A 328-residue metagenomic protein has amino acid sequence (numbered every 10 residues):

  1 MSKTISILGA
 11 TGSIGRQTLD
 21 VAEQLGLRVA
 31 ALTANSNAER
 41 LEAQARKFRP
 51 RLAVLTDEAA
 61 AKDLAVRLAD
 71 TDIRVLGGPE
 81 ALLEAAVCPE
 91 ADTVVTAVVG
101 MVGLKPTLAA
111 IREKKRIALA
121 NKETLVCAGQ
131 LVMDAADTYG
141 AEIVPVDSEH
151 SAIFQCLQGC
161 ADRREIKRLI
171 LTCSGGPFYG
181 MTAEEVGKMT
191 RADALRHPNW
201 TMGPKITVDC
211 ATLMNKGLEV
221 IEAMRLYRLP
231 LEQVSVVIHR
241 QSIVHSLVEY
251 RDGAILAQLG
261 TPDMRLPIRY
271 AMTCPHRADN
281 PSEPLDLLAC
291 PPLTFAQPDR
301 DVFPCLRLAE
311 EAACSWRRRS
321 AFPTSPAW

Functional and structural regions predicted by a protein language model:
M1-W328: Catalytic, metal-anchored helix/loop core of enzyme active sites in primary metabolism
